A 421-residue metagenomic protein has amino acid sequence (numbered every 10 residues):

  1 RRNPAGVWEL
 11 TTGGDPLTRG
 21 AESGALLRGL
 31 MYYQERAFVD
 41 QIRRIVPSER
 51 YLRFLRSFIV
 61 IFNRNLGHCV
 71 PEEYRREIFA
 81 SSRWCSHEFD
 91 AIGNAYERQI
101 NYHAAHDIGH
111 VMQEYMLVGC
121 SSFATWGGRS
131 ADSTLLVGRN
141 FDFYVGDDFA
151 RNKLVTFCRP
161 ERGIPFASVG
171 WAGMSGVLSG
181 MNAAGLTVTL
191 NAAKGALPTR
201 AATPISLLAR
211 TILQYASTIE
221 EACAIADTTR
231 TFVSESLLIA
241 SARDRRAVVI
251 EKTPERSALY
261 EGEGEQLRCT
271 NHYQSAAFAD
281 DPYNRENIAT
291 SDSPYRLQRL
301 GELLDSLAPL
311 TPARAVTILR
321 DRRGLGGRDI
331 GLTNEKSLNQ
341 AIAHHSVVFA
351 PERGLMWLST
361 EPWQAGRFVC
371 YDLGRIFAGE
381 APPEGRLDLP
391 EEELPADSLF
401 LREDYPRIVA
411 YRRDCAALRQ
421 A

Functional and structural regions predicted by a protein language model:
R1-G119, L213-S257, G262-A421: C-terminus-biased signal that marks the final domain/tail of proteins
N101-L208, A224, H344-V348, M356-S359: Internal mixed beta-strand/loop scaffold within catalytic domains of large alpha/beta enzymes
